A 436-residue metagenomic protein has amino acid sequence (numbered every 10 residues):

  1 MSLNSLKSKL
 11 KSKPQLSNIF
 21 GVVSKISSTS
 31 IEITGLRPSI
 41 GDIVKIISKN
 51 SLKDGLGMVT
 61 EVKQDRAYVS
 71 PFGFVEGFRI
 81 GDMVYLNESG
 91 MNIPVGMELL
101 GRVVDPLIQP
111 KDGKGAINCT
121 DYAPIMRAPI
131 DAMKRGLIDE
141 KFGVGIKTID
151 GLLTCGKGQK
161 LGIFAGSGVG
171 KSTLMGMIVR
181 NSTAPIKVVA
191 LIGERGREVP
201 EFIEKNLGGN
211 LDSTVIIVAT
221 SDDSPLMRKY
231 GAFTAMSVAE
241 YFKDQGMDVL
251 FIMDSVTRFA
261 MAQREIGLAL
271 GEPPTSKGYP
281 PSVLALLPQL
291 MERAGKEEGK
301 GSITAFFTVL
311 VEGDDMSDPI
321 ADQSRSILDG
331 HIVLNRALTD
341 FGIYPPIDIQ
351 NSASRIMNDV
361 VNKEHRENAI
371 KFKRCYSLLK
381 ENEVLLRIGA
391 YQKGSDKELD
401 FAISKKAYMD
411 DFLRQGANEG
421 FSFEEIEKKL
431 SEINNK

Functional and structural regions predicted by a protein language model:
M1-R102, L107-K111: N-terminal accessory targeting/assembly segments
L6-K9, N87, V144-I149, A235 (+1 more regions): Phosphate-interacting basic helix/loop segments used at nucleotide- and nucleic-acid interfaces
I19, S27, I40, L99 (+6 more regions): A generic structural signal for well-ordered coil/turn residues at beta-strand boundaries that shape enzyme active-site
K25, G35, S48, E61 (+11 more regions): Flexible glycine-/small-residue-rich
T34-G35, I93-M97, G115-A116, A165 (+3 more regions): Ordered, soluble secondary-structure elements with a strong preference for glycine-centered loop motifs and nearby
K53, M91-V95, Q109-A116, M133-G136 (+3 more regions): Active-site phosphate-binding and catalytic loops of NTP-dependent enzymes
D82-V84, M91, E98, K111-Q159 (+3 more regions): P-loop NTPase nucleotide-binding/switch module
G151-L152, G158-K436: P-loop NTPase catalytic core
